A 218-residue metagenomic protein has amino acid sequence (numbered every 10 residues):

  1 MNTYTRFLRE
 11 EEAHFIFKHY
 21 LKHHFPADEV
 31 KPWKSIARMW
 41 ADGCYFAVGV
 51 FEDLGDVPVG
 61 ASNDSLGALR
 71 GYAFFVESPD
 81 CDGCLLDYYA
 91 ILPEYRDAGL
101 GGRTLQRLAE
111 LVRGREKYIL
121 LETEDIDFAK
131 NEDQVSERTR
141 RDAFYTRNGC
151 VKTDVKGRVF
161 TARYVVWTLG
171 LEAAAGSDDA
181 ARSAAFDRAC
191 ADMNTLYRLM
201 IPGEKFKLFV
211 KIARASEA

Functional and structural regions predicted by a protein language model:
M1-S35, C190-L199: Short amphipathic alpha-helix that is part of the acyltransferase structural core
D28-L54, D64-A90: A conserved beta-strand-loop-helix scaffold within acyl/acetyltransferase catalytic domains
E77-L86, R96, R115-K117, T161-R163: A conserved beta-turn-beta hairpin within the catalytic core of GNAT-like acetyltransferases that forms part
Y89-R96, D125: A short, internal acetyl-CoA/4′-phosphopantetheine-binding micro-motif in the GNAT/acyltransferase core
D97-V112: Conserved acetyl-CoA-binding loop-helix of GNAT-fold acetyltransferases
V112-S136: Conserved GNAT acetyl-CoA-binding A-motif
R138, R158-A218: C-terminal "cap" of GNAT-fold acetyltransferases
R141, T146-T153: Conserved acetyl-CoA-binding loop of GNAT-fold acetyltransferases
